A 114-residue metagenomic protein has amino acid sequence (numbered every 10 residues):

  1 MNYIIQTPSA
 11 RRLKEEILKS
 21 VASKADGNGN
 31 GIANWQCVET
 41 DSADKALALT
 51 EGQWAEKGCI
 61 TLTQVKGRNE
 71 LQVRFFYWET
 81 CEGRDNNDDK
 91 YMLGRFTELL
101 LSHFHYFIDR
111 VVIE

Functional and structural regions predicted by a protein language model:
M1-T50: Negatively charged, low-complexity tracts enriched in Asp/Glu with abundant Ser/Thr
Q6-P8, T50, T63-V65, F76 (+2 more regions): A structural detector for beta-sheet-dominated domains
A22-G27, K66-N69, Y91-R95: Short, low-complexity, polar/charged sequence segments that are solvent-exposed and flexible
G31-W35, F75-W78, L99-H105: Short, surface-exposed, polar/charged, turn-prone segments marking secondary-structure boundaries
E51-A55: Compact, well-ordered interaction domains used in eukaryotic information-processing assemblies
G58-D88: Intrinsically disordered, low-complexity regulatory segments enriched in Ser/Thr/Pro and charged residues
D85-E114: A conserved amphipathic terminal alpha-helix motif
